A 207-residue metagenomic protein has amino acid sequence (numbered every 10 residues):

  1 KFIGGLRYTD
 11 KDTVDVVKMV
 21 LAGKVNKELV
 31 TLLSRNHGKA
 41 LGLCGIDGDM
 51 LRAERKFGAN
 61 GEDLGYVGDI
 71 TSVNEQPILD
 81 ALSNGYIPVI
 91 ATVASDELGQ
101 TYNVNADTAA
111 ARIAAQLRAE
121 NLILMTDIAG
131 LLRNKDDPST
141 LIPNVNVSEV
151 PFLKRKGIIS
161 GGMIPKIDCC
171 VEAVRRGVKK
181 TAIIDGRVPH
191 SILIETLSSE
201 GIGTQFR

Functional and structural regions predicted by a protein language model:
K1-R187, I194, E200: Nucleotide/pyrophosphate-binding catalytic subdomain
I202-R207: Long, charged amphipathic helices and adjacent flexible linkers at domain junctions
